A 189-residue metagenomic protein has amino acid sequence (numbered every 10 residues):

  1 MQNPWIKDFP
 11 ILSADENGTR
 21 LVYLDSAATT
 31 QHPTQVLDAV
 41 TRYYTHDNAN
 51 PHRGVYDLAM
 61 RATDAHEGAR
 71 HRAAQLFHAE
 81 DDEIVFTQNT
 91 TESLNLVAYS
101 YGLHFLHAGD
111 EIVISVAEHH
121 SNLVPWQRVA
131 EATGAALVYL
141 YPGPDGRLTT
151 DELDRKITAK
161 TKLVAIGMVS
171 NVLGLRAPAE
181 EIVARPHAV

Functional and structural regions predicted by a protein language model:
M1-V189: Pyridoxal 5′-phosphate
